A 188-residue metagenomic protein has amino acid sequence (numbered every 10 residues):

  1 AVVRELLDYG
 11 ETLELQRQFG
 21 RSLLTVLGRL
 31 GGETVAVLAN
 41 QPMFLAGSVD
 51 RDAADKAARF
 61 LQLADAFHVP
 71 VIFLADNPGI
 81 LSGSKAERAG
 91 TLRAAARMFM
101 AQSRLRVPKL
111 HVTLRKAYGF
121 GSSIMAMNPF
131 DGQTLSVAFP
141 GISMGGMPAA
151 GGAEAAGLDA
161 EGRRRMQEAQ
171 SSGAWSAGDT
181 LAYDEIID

Functional and structural regions predicted by a protein language model:
A1-D188: Ligand-binding clefts of soluble mixed alpha/beta catalytic domains
